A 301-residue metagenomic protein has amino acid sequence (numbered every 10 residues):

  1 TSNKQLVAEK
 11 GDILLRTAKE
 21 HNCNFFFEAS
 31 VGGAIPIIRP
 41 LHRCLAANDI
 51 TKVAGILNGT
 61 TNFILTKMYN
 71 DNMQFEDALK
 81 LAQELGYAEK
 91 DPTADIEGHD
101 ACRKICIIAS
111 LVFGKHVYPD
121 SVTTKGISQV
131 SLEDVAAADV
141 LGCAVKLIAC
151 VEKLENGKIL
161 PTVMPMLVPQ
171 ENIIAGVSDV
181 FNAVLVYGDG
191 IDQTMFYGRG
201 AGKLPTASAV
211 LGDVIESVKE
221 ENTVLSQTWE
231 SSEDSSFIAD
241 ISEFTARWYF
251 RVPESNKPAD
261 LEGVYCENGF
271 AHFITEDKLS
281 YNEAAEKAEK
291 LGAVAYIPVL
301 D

Functional and structural regions predicted by a protein language model:
N3-R43: Rossmann-fold NAD(P)-binding glycine/threonine-rich loop
E9, G32, P36, N48 (+8 more regions): Conserved active-site and cofactor/substrate-binding residues in soluble primary-metabolism enzymes
L14-T17, A78, D134, A284: Aromatic/hydrophobic pocket-lining residues that form π-stacking "cages" and hydrophobic walls in ligand
T17-A18, A82, A138, A288: A generic structural signal for well-ordered alpha-helical segments
I37-I50, T61-M73, R103-V117, D213: Oxidoreductase and adenylate-handling cofactor-binding alpha/beta cores
K52-A54, N62-L65, L81, Y87-K90 (+2 more regions): Catalytic, metal-anchored helix/loop core of enzyme active sites in primary metabolism
D77-G176, F181-A183, G202: Substrate-binding/catalytic subdomain of NAD(P)-dependent oxidoreductase enzymes
V214-D301: A conserved regulatory-domain signal marking ACT and ACT-like small-molecule sensing domains and adjacent regulatory
